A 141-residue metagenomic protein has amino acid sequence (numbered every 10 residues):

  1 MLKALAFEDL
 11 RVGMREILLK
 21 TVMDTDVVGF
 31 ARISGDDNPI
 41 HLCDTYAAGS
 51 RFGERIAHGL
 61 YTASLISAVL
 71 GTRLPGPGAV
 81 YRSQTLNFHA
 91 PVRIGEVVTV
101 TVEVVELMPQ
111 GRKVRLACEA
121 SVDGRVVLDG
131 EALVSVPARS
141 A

Functional and structural regions predicted by a protein language model:
M1-A57: Catalytic strand-loop segment that frames the active site of acyl-thioester-processing enzymes
L2-V12, V92-A141: HotDog/MaoC-like acyl-thioester-processing domains
V12-M14, L18, D26, D36-N38 (+4 more regions): A generic structural signal for short beta-strands and their flanking turns/coil linkers
I17-T21, N87, L133-S135: Generic structural detector for well-ordered beta-strands
R32-D36, G71-P75, V122: Short, intrinsically disordered, mixed-charge
A48-A57, Y61-T101: Hydrophobic beta-strand-centered segment that forms part of the acyl-chain substrate-binding groove
